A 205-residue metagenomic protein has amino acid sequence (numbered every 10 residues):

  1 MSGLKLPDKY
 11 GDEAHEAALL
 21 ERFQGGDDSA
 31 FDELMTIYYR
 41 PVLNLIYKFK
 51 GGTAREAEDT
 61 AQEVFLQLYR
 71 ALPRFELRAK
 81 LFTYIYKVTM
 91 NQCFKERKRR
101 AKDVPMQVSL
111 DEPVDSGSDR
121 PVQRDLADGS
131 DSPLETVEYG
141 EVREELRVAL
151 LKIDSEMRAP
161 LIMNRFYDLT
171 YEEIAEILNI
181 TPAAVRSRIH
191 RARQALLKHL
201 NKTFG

Functional and structural regions predicted by a protein language model:
S2-Y10, Q24-E33, N44-E63, P182 (+1 more regions): Short, charged helix-capping/linker segments at alpha-helix termini
A18-R22, E135, E145-D154: Short amphipathic alpha-helical boundary/capping segments
S29, P41, E144-V148, R158-A159: Pre-recognition alpha-helix immediately N-terminal to the DNA-recognition helix within helix-turn-helix or winged-helix
I37-R40, F49-K50, R143, I162-L169: Short helix-capping/turn signature of helix-turn-helix
D59-L66, A79-N91: Structural recognition of an alpha-helix C-terminal capping motif at a helix-to-coil junction
P73-L77, M90-V108: Arg/Lys-rich amphipathic alpha helix in sigma70-family domain 2
M90, L146-A149, M157, M163-F166 (+2 more regions): DNA-recognition helix of helix-turn-helix
D115-V148: Acidic, proline/glycine-rich intrinsically disordered inter-domain spacer in sigma factors
